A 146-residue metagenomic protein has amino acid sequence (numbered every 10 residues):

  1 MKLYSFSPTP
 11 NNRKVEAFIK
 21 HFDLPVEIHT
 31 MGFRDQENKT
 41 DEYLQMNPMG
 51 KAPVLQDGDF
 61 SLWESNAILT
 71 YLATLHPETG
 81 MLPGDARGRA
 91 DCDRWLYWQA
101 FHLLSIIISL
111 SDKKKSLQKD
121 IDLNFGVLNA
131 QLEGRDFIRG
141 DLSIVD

Functional and structural regions predicted by a protein language model:
M1-L123, N129: GST-like domain detector, emphasizing the conserved glutathione-binding G-site in the N-terminal thioredoxin-like
I107, F137-D146: GST superfamily/GST-like fold recognition
F125-R139: Hydrophobic alpha-helical bundle segments that form small-molecule/ligand-binding pockets
